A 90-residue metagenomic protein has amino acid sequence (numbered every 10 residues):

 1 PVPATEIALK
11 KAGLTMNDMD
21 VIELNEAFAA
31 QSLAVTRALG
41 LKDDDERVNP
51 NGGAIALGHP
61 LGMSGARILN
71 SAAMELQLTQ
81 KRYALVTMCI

Functional and structural regions predicted by a protein language model:
P1-I90: Claisen-condensing/thiolase-fold acyl-transfer catalytic domains that form or cleave C-C bonds in fatty acid
